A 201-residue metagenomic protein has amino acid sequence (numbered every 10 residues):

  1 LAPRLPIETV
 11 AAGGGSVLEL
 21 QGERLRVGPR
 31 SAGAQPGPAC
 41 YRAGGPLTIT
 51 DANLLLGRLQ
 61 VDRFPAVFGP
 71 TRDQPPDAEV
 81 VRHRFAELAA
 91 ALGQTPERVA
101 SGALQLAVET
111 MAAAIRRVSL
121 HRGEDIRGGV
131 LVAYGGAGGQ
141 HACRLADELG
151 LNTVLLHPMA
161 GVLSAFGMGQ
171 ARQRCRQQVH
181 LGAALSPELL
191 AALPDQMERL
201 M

Functional and structural regions predicted by a protein language model:
L1-M201: N-terminally biased helix-coil "hinge/interface" segments that flank
